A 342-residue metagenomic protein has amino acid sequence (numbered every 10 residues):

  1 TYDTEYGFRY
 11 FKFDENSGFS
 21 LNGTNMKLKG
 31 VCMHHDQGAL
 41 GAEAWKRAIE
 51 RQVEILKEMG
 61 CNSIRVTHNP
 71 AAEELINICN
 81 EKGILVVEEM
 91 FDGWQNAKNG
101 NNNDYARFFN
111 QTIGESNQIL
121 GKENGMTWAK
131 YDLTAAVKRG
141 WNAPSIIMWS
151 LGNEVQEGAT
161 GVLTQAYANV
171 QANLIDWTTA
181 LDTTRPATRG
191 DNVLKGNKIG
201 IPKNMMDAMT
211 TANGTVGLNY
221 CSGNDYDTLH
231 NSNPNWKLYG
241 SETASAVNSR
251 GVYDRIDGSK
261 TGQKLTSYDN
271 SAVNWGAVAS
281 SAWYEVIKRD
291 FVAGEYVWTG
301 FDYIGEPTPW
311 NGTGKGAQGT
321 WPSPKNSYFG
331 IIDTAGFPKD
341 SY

Functional and structural regions predicted by a protein language model:
Y2-Y342: Extended substrate-binding grooves/exosites of carbohydrate-active enzymes
